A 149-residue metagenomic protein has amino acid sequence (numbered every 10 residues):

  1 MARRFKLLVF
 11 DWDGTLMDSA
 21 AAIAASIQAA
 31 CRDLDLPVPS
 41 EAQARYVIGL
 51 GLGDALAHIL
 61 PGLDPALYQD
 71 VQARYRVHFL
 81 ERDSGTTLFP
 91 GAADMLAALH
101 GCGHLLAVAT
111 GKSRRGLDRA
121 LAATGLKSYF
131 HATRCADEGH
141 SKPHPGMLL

Functional and structural regions predicted by a protein language model:
M1-Y46: Active-site neighborhood of HAD-like aspartate-dependent phosphohydrolases
R4, L80-V108, R114-D118, P145-G146: Short, acidic loop-to-helix structural element flanking the phosphoryl-transfer center in phosphate-processing enzymes
A22, G51-D54, D94, R115-G116 (+1 more regions): Short alpha-helical
R32-P37, L63-A66, C102, T124-Y129: Short helix-capping segments at alpha-helix termini
V47, G51, P90-G91, K112 (+2 more regions): Short beta->alpha linker loops
I48-L80, P90-H100, L105: A metal-dependent, Asp-based hydrolase signature
G85, S113-L149: Substrate-recognition "cap/lid" segment bordering the active-site pocket of phosphatases
